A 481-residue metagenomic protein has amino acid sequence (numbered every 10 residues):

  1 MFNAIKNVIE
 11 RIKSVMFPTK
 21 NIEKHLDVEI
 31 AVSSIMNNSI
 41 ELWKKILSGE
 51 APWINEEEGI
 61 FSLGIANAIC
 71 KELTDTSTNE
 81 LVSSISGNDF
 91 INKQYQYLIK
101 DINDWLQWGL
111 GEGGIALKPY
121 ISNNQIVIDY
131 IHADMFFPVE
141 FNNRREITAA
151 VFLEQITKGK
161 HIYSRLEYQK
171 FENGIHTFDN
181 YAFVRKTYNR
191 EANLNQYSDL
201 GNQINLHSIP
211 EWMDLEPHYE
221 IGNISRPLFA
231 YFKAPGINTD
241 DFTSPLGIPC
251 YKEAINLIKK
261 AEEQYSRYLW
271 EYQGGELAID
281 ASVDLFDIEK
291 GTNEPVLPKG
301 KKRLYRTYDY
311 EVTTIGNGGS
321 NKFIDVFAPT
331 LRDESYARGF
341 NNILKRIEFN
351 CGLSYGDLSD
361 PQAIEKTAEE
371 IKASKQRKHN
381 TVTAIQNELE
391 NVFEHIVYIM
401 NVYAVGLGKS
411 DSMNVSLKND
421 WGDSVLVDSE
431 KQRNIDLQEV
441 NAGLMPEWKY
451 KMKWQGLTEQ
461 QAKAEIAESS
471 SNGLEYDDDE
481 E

Functional and structural regions predicted by a protein language model:
M1-H161, P361, E481: Extended, helix-rich architectural segments
A4, Q94, L98-I102, E253 (+4 more regions): Short amphipathic alpha-helical segments
T19, W53, T76, E80 (+11 more regions): Short secondary-structure junctions and interdomain/linker hinges
D27, W53-F61, L73, W105 (+3 more regions): Conserved aromatic-histidine-acidic binding/catalytic patches
A116-I248: Extended, regular secondary-structure scaffolds
H207-E370: Extended, charged amphipathic alpha-helical segments
N293-K322, F327-E481: C-terminal helix-loop subdomains that flank or include functional centers
